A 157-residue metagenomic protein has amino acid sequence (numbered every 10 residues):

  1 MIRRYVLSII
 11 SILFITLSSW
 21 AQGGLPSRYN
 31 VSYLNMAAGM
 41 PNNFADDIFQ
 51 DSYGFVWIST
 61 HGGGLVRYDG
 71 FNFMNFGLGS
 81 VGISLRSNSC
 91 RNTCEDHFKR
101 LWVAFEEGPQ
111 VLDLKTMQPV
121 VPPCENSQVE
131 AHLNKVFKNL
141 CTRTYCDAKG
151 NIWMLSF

Functional and structural regions predicted by a protein language model:
M1-F157: Carboxylate-rich, polar loop motifs that coordinate divalent cations or form catalytic acidic clusters
